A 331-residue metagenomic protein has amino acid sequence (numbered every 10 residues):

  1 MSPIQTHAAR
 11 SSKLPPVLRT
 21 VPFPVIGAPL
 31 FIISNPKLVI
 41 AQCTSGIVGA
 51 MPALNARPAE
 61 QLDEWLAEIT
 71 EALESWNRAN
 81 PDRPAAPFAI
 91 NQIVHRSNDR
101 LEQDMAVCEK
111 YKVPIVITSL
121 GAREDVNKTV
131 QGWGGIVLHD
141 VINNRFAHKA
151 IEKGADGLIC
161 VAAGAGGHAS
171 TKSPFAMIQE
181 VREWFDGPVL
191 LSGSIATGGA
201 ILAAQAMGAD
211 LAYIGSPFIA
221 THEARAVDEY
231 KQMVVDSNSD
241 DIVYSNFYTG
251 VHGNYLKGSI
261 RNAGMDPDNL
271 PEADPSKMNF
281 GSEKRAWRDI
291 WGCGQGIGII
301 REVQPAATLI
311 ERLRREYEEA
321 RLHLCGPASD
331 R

Functional and structural regions predicted by a protein language model:
S2-P188: Active-site entrance/lid segments in N-terminal catalytic domains of soluble metabolic enzymes
R96, G164, S194-I195, P217: Acidic, glycine-rich active-site loops and adjacent beta-strand->loop/helix elements that engage anionic groups
T171-L190, A196-R331: Conserved active-site-proximal phosphate/metal-binding subdomains
